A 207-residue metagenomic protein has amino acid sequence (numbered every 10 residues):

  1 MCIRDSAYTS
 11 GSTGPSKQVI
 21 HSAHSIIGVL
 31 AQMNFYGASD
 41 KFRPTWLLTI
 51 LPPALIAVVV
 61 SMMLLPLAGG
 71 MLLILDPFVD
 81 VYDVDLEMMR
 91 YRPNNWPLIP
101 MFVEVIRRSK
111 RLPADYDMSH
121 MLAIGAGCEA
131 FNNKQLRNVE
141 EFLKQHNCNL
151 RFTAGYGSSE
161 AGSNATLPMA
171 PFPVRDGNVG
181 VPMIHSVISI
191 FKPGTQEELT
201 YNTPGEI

Functional and structural regions predicted by a protein language model:
R4-G28: Conserved AMP-binding A3 loop
T9-S12, I20, L47, M88 (+4 more regions): Conserved S/T- and glycine-rich ATP-binding loop of Class I adenylate-forming
K17-I20, T49, M71-F78, T153: Short beta-strand->loop structural element characteristic of the AMP-binding/adenylate-forming
I27-W46, A54-P97, R108-R111: Conserved AMP-binding/adenylation subdomain of ANL enzymes
P93-P97, R107-R175, V187: Gly/Ser/Thr-rich phosphate-binding loop
L98-F102: Beta->alpha turn/N-cap motifs
G177-M183, E198: Short Gly/Pro-enriched turn/cap motifs at secondary-structure boundaries
S189-I207: Conserved beta-loop-beta connector loops within the AMP-binding
